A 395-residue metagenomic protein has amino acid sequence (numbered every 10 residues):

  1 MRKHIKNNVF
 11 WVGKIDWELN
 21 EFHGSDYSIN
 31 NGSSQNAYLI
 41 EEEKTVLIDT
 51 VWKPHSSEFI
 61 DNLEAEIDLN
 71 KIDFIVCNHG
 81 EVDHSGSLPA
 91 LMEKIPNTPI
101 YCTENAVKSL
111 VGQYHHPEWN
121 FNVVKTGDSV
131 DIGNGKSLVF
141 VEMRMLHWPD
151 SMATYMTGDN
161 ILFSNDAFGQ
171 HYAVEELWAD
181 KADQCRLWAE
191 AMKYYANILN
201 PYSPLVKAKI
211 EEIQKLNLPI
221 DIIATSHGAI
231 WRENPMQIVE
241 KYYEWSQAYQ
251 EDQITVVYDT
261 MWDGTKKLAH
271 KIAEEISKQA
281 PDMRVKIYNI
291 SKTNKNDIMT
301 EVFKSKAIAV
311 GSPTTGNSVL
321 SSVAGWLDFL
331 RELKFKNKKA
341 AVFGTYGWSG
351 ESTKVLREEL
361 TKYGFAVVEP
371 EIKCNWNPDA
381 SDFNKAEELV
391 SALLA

Functional and structural regions predicted by a protein language model:
R2-A65, A153-M156, N160-S164, T265: Conserved beta-strand hairpin/beta-sheet module of binuclear metal-dependent hydrolase folds, prominently
K3-N7, C102-S151, A208-K209: Metallo-beta-lactamase
K44-V46, F74, N160-F163, I222 (+3 more regions): Structural motif
I48-T50, I72-G80, I100-T103, L162-N165 (+1 more regions): Active-site neighborhood of phospho(di)ester-bond hydrolases with catalytic His/Asp-centered motifs
P54-Y101: Active-site metal-binding motif and surrounding structural segment of the metallo-beta-lactamase
S87, T293-I298: Short acidic active-site motifs
H147-S151, D159, A167-N200, S246-Q250: Active-site-proximal loop/helix segment associated with metal-binding centers of metalloenzymes
V174-L177, Q184-I223, H227-I230, K271-K286 (+1 more regions): FMN-binding flavodoxin-like domain, especially the glycine-rich phosphate-binding loop
